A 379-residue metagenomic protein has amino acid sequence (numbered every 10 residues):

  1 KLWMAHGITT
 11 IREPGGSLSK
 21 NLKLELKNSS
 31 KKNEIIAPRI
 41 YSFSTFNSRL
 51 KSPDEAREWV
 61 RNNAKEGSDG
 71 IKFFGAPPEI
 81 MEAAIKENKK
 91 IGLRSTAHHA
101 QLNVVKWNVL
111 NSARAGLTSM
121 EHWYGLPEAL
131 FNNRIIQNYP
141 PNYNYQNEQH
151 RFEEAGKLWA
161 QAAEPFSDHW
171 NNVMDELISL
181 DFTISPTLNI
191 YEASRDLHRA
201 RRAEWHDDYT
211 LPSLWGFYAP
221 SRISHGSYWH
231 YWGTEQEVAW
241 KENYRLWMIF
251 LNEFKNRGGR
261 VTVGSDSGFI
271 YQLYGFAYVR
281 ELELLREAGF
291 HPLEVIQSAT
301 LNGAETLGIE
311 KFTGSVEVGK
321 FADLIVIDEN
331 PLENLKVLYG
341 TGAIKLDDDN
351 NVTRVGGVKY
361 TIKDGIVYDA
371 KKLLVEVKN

Functional and structural regions predicted by a protein language model:
K1-E34, K51, W107-S112, R134: Metal-associated gating/positioning segment near the N- to mid-region
L2-N21, A37-T45, A64-A76, I85 (+4 more regions): Divalent metal-dependent hydrolysis catalytic cores, especially in the metallo-beta-lactamase
G7, I40, G67, N88 (+9 more regions): Divalent metal-coordination and catalytic microenvironments
L18-L26, G75-K89, L130-P141: Active-site-adjacent beta->alpha loops and helix N-cap segments on the catalytic face of soluble alpha/beta enzymes
Y41-E55, H98, L102-V104: Active-site mouth loops of central-metabolism enzymes
W59-D69, T118, L126-E283, E287-A288: Active-site neighborhoods of metal-dependent hydrolases
W229-A239, Y244, I249, R257-G259 (+2 more regions): C-terminal helical cap
F321-V377: C-terminal cap of metal-dependent C-N hydrolases
